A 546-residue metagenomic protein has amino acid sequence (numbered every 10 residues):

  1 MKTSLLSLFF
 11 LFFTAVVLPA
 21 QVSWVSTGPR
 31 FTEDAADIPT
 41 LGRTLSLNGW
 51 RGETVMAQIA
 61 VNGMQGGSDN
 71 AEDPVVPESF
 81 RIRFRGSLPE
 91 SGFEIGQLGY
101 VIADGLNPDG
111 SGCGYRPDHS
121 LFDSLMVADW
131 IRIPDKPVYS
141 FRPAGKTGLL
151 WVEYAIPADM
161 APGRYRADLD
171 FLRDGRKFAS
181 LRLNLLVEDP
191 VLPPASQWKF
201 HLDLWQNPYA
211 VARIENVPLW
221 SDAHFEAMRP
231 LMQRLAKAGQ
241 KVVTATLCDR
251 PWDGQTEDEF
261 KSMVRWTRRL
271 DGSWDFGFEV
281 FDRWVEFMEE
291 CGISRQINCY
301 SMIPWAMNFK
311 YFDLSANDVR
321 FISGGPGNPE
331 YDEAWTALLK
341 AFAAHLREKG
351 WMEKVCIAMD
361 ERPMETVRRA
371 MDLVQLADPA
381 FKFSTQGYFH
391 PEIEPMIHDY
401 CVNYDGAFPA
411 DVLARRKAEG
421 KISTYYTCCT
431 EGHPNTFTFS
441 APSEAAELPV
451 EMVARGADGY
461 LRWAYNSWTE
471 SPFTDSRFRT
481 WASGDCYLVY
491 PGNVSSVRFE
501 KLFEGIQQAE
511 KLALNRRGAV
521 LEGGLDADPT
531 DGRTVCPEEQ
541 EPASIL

Functional and structural regions predicted by a protein language model:
M1-Q21: Bacterial Sec-dependent N-terminal signal peptides
V22-L41, Q65-V152: Surface-exposed binding patches on compact interaction domains or structured appendages
T44-G63: Contiguous beta-strand segments within globular domains
A60-G67, V76-F80, P137-Q197, F225: Extended acidic/polar, glycine-enriched regions that form or flank non-catalytic beta-rich accessory modules
D123, Y154, R166-R173, L181-A377 (+2 more regions): Aromatic-lined carbohydrate-binding surfaces of glycoside hydrolases
K310-Y311, V319, S323-F389, A457 (+1 more regions): Catalytic domains of carbohydrate-active enzymes that cleave complex glycans
K417-A446: Active-site clefts of carbohydrate-active enzymes
A441-Y487: Substrate-binding cleft of secreted/luminal carbohydrate-active enzymes
